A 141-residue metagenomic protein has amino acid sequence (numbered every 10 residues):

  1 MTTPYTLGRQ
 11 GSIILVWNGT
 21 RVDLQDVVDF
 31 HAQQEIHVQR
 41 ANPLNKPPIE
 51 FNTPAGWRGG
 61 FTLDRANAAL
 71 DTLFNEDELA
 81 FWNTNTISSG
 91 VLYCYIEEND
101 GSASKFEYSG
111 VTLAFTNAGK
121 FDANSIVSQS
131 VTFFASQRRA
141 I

Functional and structural regions predicted by a protein language model:
M1-L73, A103-T132, A140: Solvent-exposed edge beta-strands and adjacent loop segments that serve as assembly or binding interfaces
N75-E107: Short, acidic/charged, Gly/Pro-enriched secondary-structure junctions
